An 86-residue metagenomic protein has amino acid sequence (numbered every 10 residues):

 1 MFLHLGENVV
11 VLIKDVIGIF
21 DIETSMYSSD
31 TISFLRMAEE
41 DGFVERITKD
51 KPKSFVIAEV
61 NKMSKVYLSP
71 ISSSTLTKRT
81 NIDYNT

Functional and structural regions predicted by a protein language model:
M1-T86: Eukaryotic intrinsically disordered, low-complexity regulatory linkers and tails enriched in Ser/Thr/Pro
